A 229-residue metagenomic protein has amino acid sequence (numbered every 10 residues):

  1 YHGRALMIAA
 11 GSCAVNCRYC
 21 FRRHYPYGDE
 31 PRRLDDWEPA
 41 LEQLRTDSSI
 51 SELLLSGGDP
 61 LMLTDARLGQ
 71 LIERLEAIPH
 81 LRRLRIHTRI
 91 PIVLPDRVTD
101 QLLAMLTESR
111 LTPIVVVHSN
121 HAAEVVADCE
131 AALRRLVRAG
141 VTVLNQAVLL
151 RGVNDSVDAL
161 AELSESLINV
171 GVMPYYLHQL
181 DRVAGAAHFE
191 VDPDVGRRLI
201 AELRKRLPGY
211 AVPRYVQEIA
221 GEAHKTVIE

Functional and structural regions predicted by a protein language model:
Y1-F21: N-terminal pre-triad scaffold of radical SAM enzymes
M7, L53-L55: Hydrophobic positions in the central parallel beta-sheet of the AAA+
G11-C13, D59, I90, H121 (+1 more regions): Short, flexible loop/turn elements at secondary-structure junctions
C20-R32: Iron-sulfur (Fe-S) cluster-binding segments and ferredoxin-like electron-carrier domains, especially [2Fe-2S]
Y27-D29, G57-G58, I86: Surface-exposed cleft-lining segments at the edges of enzyme active sites
E38-E52, L61-L207: Conserved AdoMet/S-adenosylmethionine-binding subsite of the radical SAM
R197-E229: C-terminal accessory regions of radical SAM enzymes
